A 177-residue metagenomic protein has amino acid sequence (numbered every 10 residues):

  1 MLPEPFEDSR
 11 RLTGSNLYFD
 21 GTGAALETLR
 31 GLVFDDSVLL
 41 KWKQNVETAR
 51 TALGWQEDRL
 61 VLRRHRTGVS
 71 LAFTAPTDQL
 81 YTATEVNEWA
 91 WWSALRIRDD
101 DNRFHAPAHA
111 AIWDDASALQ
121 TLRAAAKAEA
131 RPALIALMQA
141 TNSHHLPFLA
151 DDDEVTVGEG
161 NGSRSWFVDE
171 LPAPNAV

Functional and structural regions predicted by a protein language model:
M1-L2, R10-G14, H65-P76, V155: Short, hydrophobic/proline-enriched secondary-structure or compact coil segments at domain edges
M1-Q56: Short Lys/Arg-enriched alpha/beta "domain-start" segment
R10-R11, R30, R50, R59 (+6 more regions): Arginine residue identity/basic-tract feature
L53-S70, L149-D153: Short, ordered beta-strand-loop transition motifs
F73-V177: Conserved N-proximal alpha/beta basic substrate-recognition cap immediately N-terminal to, or forming the N-lobe
